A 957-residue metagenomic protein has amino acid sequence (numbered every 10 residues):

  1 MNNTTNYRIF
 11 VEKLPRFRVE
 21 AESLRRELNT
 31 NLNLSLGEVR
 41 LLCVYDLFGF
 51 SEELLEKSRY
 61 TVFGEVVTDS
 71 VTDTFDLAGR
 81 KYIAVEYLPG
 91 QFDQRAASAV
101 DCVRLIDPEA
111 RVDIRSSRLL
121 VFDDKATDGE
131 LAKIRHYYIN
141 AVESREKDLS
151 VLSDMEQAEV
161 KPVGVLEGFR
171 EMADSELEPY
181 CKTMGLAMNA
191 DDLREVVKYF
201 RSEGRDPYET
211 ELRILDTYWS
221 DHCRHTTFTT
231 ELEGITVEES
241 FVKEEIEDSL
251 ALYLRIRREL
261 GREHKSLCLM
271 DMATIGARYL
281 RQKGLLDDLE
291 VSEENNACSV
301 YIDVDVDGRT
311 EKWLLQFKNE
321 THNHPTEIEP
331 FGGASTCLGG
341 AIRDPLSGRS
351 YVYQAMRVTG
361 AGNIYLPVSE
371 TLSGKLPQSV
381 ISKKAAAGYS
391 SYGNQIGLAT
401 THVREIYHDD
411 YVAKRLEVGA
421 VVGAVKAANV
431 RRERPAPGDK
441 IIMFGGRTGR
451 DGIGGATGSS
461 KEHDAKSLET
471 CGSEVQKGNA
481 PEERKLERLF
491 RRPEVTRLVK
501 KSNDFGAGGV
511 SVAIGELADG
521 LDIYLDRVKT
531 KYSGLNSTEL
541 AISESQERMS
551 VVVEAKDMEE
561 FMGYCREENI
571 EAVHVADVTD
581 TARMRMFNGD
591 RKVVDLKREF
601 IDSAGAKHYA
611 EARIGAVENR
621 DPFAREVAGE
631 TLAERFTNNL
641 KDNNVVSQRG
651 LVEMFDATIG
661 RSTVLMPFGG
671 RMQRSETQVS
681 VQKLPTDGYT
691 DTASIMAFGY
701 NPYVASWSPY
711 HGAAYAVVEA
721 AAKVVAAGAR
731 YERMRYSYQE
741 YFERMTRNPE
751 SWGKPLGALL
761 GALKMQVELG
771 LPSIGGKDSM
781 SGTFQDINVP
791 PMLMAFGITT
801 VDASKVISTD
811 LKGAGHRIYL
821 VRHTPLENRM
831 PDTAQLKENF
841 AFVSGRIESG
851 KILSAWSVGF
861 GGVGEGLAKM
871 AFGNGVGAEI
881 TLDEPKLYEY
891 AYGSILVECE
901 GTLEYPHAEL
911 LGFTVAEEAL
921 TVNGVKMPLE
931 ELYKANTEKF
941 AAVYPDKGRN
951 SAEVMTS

Functional and structural regions predicted by a protein language model:
N2-P15, L41-D46, A78-P89, R118-L120 (+3 more regions): Short glycine-/aliphatic-rich beta-strand segments at the starts of folded cytosolic domains
N2-Y7, K57, G64, D69-V85 (+1 more regions): Intrinsic disorder/low-complexity detector
T4-S35, A97: The feature marks the first
R25, N31-C43, S58-R59, D69 (+3 more regions): Interaction-mediating elements
R25-S35, G64-D73, A97-A110, L525-T538 (+1 more regions): Short amphipathic beta-strand starts and helix->beta connectors
E52-T74, L105-I106, H136-R145: Short helix C-cap/helix-to-loop transition motifs enriched in small/turn-promoting residues
T61, T68-D113, E245, S249-Y253 (+1 more regions): Short, solvent-exposed interaction modules
G90-F92, R111, S117-D123, G129 (+1 more regions): Glycine/proline-enriched, intrinsically flexible loops and inter-domain linkers
